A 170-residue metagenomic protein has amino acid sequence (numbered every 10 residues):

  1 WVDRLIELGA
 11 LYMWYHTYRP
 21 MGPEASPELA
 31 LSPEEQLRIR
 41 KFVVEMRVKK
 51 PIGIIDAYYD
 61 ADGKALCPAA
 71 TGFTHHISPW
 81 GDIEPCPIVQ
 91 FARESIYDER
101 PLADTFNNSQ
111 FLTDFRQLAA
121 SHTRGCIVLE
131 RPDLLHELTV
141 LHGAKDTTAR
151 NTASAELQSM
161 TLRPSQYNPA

Functional and structural regions predicted by a protein language model:
W1-L66, A70, P79-W80, E84 (+1 more regions): Radical SAM enzyme [4Fe-4S]-AdoMet core and its adjacent flexible, acidic and glycine-rich loops/tails across
I88-A170: Flexible mid-to-C-terminal extensions adjoining Fe-S/redox cofactors in radical SAM and related proteins
